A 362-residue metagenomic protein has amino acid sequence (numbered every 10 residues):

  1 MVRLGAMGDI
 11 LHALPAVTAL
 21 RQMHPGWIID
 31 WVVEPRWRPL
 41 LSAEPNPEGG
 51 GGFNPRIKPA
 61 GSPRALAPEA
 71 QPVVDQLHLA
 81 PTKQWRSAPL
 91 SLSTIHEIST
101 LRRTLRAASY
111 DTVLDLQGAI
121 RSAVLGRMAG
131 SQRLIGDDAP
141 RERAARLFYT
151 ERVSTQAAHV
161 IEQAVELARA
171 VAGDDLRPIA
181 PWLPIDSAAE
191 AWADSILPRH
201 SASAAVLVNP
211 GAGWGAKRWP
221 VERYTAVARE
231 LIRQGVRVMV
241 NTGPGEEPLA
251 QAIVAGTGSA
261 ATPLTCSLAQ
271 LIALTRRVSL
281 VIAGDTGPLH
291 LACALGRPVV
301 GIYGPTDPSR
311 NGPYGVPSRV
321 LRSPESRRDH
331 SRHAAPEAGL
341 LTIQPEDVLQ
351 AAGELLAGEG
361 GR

Functional and structural regions predicted by a protein language model:
M1-R362: Catalytic machinery of carbohydrate-active enzymes, primarily nucleotide-sugar-dependent glycosyltransferases
